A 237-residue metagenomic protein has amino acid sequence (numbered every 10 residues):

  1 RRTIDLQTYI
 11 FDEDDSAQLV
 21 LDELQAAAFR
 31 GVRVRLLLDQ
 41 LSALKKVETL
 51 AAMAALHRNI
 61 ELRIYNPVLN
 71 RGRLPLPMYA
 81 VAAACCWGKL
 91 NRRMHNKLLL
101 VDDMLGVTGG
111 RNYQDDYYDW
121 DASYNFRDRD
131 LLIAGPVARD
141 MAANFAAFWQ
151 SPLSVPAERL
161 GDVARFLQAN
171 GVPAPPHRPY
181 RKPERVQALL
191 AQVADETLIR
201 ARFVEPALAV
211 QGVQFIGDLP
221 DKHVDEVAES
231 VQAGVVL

Functional and structural regions predicted by a protein language model:
R1-L237: Charged, low-complexity intrinsically disordered terminal segments
